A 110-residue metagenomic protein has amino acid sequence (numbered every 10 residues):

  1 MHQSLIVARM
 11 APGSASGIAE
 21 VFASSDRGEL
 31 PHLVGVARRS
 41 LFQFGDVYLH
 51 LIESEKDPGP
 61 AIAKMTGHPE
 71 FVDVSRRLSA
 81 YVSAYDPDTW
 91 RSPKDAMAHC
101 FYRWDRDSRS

Functional and structural regions predicted by a protein language model:
M1-H2: Absolute protein N-terminus
L5-A8, R38-H68: Short, well-ordered beta-strand segments in beta-rich or mixed alpha/beta enzyme and ligand-binding folds
M10-A37: Short amphipathic alpha-helical segments
A11, L41, D105-S108: Small/flexible residues
R27-V36, E55-S92: An amphipathic, aromatic/His-enriched active-site/gating alpha helix that lines ligand/cofactor pockets
Y85-S110: Short, low-order "capping/linker" segments at domain edges
